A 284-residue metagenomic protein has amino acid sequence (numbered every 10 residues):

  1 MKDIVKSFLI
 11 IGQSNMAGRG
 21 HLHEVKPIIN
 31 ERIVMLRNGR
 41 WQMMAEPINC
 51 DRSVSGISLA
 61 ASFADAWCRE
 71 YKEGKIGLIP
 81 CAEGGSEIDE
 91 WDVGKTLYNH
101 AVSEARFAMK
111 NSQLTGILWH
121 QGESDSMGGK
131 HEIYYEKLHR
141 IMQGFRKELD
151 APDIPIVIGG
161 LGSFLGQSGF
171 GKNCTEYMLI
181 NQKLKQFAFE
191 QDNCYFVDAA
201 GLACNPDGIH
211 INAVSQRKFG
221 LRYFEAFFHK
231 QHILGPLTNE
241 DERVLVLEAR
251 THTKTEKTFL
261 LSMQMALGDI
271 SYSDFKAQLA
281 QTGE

Functional and structural regions predicted by a protein language model:
M1-E284: Cell-envelope and extracellular/periplasmic
